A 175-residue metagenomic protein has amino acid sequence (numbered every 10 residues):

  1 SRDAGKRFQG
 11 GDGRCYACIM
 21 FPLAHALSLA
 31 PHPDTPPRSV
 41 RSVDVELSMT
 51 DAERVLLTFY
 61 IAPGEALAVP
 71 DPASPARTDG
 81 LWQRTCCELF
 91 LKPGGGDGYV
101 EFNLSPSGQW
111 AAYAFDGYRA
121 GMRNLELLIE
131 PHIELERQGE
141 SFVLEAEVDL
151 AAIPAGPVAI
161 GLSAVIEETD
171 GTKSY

Functional and structural regions predicted by a protein language model:
S1-I19: N-terminal amphipathic/basic-hydrophobic helices that include classical n-h-c signal peptides and signal-anchor
Y16, M20-P22, T78-T85, L91-Y99 (+1 more regions): Acidic/polar low-complexity flexible segments
Y16-L56, Y60-D71, G80: Order/disorder boundary and secretion-linked terminal/linker segments
Y16-P37, A114, R123, E130-P131 (+2 more regions): Sequence termini and other peripheral, non-core segments
R41-D44, A73, L128-E136, V148: Short structured motifs
A76-I133, R137: Extracellular/luminal beta-rich ligand-recognition and adhesion surfaces characterized by aromatic-Gly/Pro-enriched
F142-A152: Localized edge beta-strand/strand-to-loop motifs within extracellular or lumenal beta-rich domains
